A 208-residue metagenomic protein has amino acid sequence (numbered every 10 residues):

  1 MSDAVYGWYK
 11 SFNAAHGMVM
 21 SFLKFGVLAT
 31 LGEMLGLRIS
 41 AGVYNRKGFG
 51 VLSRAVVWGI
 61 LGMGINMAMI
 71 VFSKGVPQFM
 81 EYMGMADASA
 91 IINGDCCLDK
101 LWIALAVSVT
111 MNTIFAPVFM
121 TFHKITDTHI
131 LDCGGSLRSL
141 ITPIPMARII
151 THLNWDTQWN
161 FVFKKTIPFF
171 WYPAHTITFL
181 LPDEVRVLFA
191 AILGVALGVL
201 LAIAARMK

Functional and structural regions predicted by a protein language model:
M1-K208: Juxtamembrane/disordered regions of integral membrane proteins
